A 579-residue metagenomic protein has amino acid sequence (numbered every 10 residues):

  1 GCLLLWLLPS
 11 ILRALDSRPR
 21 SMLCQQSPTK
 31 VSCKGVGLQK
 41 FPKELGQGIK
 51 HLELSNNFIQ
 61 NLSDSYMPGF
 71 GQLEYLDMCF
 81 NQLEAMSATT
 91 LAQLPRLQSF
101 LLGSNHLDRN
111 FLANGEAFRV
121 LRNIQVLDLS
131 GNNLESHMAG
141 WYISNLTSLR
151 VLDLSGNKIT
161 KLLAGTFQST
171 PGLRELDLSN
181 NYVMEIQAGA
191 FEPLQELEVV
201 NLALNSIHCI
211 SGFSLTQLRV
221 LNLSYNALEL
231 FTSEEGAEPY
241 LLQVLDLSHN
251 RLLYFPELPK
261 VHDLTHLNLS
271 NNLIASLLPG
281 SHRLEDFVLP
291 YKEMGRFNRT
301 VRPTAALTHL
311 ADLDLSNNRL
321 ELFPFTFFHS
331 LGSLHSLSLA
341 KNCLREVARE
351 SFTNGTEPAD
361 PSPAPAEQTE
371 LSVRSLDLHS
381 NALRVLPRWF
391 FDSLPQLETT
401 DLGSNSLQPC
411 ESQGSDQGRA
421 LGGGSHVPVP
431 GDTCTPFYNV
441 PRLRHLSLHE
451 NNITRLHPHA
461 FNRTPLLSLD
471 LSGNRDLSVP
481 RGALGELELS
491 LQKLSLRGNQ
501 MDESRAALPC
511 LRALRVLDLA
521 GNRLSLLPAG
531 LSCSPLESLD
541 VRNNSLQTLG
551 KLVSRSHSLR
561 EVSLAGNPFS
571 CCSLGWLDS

Functional and structural regions predicted by a protein language model:
G1-R18, L23-V31, V126, L134 (+8 more regions): Membrane-proximal C-terminal cap and juxtamembrane stalk of leucine-rich repeat ectodomains
Q26-D64, F70-L73, L134, L284-F287 (+1 more regions): LRR N-terminal entry segment and analogous cap-like coil->beta motifs
K30, H51, Q72-Y75, A85 (+28 more regions): Conserved LRR concave beta-strand detector
V36, N57, M78-N81, L102-N105 (+18 more regions): Consensus "Asn ladder" position of solenoid repeat domains
Q39, Q60, E84, D108 (+19 more regions): Leucine-rich repeat
E44, S65-F70, A88-L94, L112-L121 (+18 more regions): A structural signal for leucine-rich repeat
D64, P68-E74, E84, Q98-L101 (+9 more regions): Tandem repeat protein-protein interaction scaffolds, dominated by ankyrin-repeat arrays but also generalizing to other
R515-G575: Ankyrin-repeat and related helical/solenoid repeat scaffolds used for protein-protein interactions
